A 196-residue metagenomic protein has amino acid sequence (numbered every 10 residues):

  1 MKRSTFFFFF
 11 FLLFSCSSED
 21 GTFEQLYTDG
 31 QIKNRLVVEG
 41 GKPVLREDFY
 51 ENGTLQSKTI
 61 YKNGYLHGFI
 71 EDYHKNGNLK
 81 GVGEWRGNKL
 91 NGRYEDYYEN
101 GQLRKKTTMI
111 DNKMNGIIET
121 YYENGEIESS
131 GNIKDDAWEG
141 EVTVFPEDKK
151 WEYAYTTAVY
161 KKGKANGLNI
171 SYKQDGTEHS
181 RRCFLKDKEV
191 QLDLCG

Functional and structural regions predicted by a protein language model:
S4-F14: Sec-dependent N-terminal signal peptides
S15-G196: Glycine/tyrosine- and acidic-biased, solvent-exposed loop/turn segments at the edges of beta-strands
